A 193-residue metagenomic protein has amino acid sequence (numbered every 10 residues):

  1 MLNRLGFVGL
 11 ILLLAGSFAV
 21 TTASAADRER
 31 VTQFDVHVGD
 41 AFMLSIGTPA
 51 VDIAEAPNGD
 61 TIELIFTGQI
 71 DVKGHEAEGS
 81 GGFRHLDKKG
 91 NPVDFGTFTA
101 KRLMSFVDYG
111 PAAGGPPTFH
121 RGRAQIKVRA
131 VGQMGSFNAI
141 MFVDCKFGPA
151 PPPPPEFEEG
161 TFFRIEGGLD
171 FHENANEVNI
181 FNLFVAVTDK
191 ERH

Functional and structural regions predicted by a protein language model:
M1-G9: Bacterial N-terminal signal peptides that target proteins for export
V8-S17: Bacterial N-terminal signal peptides
A23-F106, L169-H193: N-terminal segment immediately downstream of the Sec signal-peptide cleavage site in secreted/extracellular proteins
S80-R84, A124-I126, T161: Short polybasic amphipathic segments
A112-E158: Acidic, glycine-rich flexible loop segments
E158-E173: Low-complexity, intrinsically disordered Gly/Pro/Thr-rich segments
